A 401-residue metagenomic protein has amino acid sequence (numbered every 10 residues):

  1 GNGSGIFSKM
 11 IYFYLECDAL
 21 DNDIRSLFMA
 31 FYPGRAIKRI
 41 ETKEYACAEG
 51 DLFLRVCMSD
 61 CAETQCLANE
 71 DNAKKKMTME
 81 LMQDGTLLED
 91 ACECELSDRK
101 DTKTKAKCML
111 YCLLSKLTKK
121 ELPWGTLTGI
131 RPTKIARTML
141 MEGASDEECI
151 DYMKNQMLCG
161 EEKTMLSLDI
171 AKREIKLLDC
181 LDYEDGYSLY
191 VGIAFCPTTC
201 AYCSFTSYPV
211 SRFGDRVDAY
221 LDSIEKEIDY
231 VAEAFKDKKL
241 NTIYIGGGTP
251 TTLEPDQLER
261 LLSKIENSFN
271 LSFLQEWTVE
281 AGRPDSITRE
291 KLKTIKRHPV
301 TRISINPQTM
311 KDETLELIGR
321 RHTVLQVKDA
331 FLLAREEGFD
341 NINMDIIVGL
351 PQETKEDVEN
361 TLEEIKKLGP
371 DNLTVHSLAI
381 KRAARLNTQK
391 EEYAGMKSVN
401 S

Functional and structural regions predicted by a protein language model:
G1-K9: Short, Lys/Arg-enriched N-terminal segments with co-localized hydrophobic residues within the first ~10-30 amino acids
M10-A36: Short, charged N-terminal beta->alpha structural module
I11, G34-R99, K103-K107: Short, well-ordered secondary-structure micro-motifs within conserved domains or adaptor modules
T102-L122: Conserved, surface-exposed functional patches that form binding/active-site neighborhoods
L117-E121, M141-E142, D146-L189: N-terminal [4Fe-4S]-dependent radical SAM core
E184-A219, E316: Canonical Radical SAM [4Fe-4S] cluster-binding loop centered on the CxxxCxxC motif and its immediate flanking residues
S207-S401: Conserved non-cysteine loop/helix-boundary elements of the Radical SAM core domain that shape
